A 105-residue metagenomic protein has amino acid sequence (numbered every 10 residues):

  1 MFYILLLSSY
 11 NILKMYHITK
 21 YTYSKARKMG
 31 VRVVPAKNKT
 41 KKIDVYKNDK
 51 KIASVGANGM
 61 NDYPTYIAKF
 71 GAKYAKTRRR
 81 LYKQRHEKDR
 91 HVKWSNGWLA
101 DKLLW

Functional and structural regions predicted by a protein language model:
L5-W105: Arg/Lys-rich, low-complexity, intrinsically disordered basic segments
